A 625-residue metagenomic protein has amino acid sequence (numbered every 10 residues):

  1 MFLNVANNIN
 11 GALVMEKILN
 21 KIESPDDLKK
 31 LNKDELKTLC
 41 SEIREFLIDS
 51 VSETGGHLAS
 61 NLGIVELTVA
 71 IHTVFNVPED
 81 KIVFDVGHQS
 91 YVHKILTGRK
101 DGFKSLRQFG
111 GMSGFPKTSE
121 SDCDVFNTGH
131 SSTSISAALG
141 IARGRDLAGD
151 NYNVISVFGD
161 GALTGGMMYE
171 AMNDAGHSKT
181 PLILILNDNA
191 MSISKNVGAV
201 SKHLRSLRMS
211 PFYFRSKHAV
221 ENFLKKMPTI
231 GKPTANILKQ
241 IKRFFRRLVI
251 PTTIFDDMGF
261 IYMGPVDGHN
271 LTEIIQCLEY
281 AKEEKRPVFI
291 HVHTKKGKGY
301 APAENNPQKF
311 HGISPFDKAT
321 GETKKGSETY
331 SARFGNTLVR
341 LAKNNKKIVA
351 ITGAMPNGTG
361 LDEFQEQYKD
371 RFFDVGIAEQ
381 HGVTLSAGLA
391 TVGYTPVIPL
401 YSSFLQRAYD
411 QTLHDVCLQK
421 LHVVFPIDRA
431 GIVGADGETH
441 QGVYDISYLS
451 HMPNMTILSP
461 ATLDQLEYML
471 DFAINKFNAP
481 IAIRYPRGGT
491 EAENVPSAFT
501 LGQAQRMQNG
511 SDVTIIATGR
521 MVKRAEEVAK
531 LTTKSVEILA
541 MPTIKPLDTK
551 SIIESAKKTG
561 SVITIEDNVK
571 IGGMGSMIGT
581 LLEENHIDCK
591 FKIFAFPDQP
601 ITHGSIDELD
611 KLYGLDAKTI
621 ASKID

Functional and structural regions predicted by a protein language model:
M1-V14: Short, Lys/Arg-enriched N-terminal segments with co-localized hydrophobic residues within the first ~10-30 amino acids
M15-T97, I254-I275, E284, V288-V292: N-terminal amphipathic, basic-rich helices that act as targeting or association modules
H57-S178, I348, T352-G353, L361-D362: Cofactor-binding active-site loop characterized by glycine-rich and histidine/acidic residues
T68, H72, A142, I155-G159 (+12 more regions): Short, well-ordered alpha-helical packing segments
F84, G159, V266, T352 (+4 more regions): Small/polar loops that bind or transfer phosphate-bearing groups
S105-A137, L147-N151, H177-K309, G321-Q367 (+6 more regions): Thiamine diphosphate
V154, F158-A171, G360, F372 (+3 more regions): Extended, hydrophobic alpha-helical segments in both membrane/secreted and soluble proteins
G312-D317, S450-N494: Helix-enriched interaction subdomains in cytosolic or periplasmic regions, typified by TIR/SEFIR signaling/NADase cores
